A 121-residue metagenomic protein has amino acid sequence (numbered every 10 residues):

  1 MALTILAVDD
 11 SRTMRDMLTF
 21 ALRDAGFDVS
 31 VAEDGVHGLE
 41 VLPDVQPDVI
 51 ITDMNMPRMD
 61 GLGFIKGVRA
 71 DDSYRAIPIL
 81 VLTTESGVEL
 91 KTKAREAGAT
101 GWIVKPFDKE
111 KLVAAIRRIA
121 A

Functional and structural regions predicted by a protein language model:
A2-T13, L18-L22, I50: Conserved acidic segment of CheY-like receiver
G26-E33, V41: Short hydrophobic/Thr-rich beta-strand motif most characteristic of the beta2 strand and flanking loop of CheY-like
V45-I51: Active-site beta3 strand of CheY-like receiver
D53, T83: Active-site residues of response regulator receiver
M56-M59: Receiver (REC) domain active-site loop signature in two-component systems and cognate sites in sensor histidine kinases
F107-I116: C-terminal output helix
